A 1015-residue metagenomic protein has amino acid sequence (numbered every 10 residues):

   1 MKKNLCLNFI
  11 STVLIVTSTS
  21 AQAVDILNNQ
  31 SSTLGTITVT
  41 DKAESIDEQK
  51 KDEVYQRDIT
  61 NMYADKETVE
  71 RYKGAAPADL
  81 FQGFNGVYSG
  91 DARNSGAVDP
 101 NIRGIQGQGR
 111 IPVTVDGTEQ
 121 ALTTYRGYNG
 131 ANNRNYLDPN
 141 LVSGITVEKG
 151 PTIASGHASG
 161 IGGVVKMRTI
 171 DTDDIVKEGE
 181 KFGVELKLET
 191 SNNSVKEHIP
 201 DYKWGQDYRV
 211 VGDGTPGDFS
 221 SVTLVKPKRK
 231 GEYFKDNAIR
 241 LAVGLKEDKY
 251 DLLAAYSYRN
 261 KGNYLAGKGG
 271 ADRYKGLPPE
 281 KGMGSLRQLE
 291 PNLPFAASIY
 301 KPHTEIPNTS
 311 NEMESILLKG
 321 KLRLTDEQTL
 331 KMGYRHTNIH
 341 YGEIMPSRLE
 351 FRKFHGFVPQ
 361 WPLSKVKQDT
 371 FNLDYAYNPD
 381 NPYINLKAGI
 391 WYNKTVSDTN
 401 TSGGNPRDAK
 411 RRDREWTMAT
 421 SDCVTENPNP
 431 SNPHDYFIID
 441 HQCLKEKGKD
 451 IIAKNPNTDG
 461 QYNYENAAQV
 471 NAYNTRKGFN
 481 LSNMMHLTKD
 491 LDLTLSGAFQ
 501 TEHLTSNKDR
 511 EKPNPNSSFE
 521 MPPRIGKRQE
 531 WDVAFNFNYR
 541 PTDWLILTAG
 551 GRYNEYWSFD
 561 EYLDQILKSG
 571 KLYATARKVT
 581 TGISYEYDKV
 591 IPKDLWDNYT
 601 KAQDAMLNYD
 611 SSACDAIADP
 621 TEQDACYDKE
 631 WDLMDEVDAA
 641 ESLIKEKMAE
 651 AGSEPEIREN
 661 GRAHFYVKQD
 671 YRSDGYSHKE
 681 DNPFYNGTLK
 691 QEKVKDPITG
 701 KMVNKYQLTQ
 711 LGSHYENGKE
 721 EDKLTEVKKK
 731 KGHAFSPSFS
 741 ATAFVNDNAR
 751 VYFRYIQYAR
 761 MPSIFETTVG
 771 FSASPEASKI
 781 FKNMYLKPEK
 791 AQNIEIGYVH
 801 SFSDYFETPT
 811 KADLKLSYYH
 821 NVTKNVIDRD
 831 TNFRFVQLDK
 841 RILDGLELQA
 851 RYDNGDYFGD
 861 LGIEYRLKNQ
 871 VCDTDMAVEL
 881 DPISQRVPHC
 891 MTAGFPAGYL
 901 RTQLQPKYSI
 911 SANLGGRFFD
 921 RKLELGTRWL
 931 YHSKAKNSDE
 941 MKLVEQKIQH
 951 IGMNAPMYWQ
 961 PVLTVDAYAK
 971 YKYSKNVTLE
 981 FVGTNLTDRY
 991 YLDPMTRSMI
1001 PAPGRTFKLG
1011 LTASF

Functional and structural regions predicted by a protein language model:
A43, I111, T123, A759-R760 (+6 more regions): C-terminal beta-signal and adjacent terminal beta-strands/loops of Gram-negative outer-membrane beta-barrel proteins
P77-L80, V98-N101, N132-N135, V147 (+2 more regions): N-terminal periplasmic accessory domains that precede and gate Gram-negative outer-membrane beta-barrel machines
A78, Q82-E119: Extracytoplasmic beta-strand/coil segments of soluble accessory domains associated with Gram-negative outer-membrane
Q120-K149: Short acidic/polar hinge/loop motifs at secondary-structure boundaries that mediate gating or recognition
D213-Y341, L487-L491: Transmembrane beta-barrel wall of Gram-negative outer-membrane proteins
R323-T337, V366-H714, K719-E721, A812-K815 (+1 more regions): Face-selective signature of the C-terminal outer-membrane beta-barrel domain
L386-T401, F744, R750-I756, E766 (+2 more regions): Membrane-embedded beta-barrel scaffold of Gram-negative outer-membrane proteins
R540-W544, N554-E555, C626, F806-R829 (+2 more regions): Gram-negative outer-membrane beta-barrel transporters
